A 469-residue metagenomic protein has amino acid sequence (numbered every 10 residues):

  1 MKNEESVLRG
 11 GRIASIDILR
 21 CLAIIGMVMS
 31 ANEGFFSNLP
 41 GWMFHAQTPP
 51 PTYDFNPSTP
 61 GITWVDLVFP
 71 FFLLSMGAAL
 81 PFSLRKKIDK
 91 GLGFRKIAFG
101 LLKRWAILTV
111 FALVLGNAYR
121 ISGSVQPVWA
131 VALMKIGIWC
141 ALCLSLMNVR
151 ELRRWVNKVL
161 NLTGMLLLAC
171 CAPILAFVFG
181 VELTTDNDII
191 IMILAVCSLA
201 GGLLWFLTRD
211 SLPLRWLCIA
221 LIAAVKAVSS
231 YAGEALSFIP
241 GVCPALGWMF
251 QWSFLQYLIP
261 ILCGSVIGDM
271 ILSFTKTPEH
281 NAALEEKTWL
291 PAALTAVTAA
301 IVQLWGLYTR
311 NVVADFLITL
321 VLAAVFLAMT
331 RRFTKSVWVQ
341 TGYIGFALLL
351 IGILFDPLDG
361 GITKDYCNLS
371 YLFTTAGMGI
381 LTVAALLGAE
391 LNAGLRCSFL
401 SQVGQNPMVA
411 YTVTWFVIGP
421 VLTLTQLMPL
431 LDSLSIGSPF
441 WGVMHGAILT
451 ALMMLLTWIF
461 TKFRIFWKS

Functional and structural regions predicted by a protein language model:
M1-S469: Alpha-helical transmembrane segments and their immediate juxtamembrane cytosolic regions
